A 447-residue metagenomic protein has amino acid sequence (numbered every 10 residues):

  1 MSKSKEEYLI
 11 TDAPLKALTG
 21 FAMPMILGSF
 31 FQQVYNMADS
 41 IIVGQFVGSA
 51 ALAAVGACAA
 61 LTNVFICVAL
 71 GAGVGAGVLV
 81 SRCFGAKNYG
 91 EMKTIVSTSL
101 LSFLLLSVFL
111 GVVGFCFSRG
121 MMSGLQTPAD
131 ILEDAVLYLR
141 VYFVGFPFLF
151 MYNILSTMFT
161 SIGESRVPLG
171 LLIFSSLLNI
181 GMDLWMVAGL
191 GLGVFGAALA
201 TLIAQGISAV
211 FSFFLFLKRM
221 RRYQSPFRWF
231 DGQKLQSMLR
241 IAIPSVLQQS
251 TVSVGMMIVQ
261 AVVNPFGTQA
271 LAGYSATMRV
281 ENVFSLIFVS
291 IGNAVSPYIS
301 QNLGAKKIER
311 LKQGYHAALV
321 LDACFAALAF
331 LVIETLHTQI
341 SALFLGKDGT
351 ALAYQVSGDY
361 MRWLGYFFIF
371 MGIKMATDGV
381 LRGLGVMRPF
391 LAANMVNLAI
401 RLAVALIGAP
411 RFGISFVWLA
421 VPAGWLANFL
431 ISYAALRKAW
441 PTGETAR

Functional and structural regions predicted by a protein language model:
M1-A22, V80-G145, G189-I243, I299-Y366 (+1 more regions): Short alpha-helical transmembrane segments in multi-pass integral membrane proteins
T11, L15-V34, A38, L61-V68 (+7 more regions): Residue-level signal for short hydrophobic patches within transmembrane helices of multi-pass membrane transporters
G20, V43-N63, A129-D134, V194-F195 (+5 more regions): Interfacial/gating helices of multi-pass transporter permease domains
G20-D39, V141, S175, A204-S208 (+3 more regions): Transmembrane helical elements of multi-pass membrane transporters/channels
F30, V34-A53, M122-A129, W185-L192 (+6 more regions): Helix-terminus/linker motif at the lipid-water interface of multi-pass membrane proteins
L52-V112, L149-P168, G273-H337, M371-G385 (+1 more regions): Small-residue-rich hydrophobic transmembrane alpha-helices
V64-C67, N179-D183, S208-F213, V283-L286 (+3 more regions): Hydrophobic transmembrane alpha-helices of multi-pass small-molecule transporters
G73, Y142-T160, P168-S176, A197-V210 (+4 more regions): Short runs within selected transmembrane alpha-helices of multi-pass transporters and secretion channels
